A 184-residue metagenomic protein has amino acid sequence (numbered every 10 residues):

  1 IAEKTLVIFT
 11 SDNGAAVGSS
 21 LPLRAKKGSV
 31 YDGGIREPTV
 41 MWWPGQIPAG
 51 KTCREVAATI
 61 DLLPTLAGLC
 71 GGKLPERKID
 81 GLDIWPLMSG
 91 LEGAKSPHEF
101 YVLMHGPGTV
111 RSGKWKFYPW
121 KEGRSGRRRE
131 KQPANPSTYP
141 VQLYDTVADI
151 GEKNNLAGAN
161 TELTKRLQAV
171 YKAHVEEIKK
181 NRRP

Functional and structural regions predicted by a protein language model:
I1-S20: Metal-dependent active-site segment of extracytoplasmic phospho-/sulfohydrolases and closely related
I1-V7, R36, S96-H98, S112-W115 (+1 more regions): Loop/turn elements at helix/coil->beta-strand transitions in domains of secreted/extracellular proteins
G14-L21, A25-V30, I47-K51, E55 (+3 more regions): C-terminal cap/loop subdomain of S1 sulfatases and analogous C-terminal strand-loop tails that border
R36-P38, P140: Short glycine-rich loop/turn motifs
T39-M41, A57: Short glycine- and hydrophobic/aromatic-rich loop-to-beta-strand nucleating segment in the catalytic cores
K95-P97, T164, A173-P184: Bilobed periplasmic-binding protein-like "clamshell/Venus-flytrap" ligand-binding domains
D149: Intrinsically disordered, low-complexity polar regions and short flexible loop motifs
